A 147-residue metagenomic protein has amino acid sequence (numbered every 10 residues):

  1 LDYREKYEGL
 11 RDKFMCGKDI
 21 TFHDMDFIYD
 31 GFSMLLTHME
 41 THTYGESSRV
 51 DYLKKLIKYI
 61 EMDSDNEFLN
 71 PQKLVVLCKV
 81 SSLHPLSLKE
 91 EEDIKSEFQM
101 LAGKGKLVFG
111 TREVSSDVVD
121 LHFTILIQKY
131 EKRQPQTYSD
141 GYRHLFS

Functional and structural regions predicted by a protein language model:
L1-S147: Tubulin/FtsZ superfamily GTPase core signature
